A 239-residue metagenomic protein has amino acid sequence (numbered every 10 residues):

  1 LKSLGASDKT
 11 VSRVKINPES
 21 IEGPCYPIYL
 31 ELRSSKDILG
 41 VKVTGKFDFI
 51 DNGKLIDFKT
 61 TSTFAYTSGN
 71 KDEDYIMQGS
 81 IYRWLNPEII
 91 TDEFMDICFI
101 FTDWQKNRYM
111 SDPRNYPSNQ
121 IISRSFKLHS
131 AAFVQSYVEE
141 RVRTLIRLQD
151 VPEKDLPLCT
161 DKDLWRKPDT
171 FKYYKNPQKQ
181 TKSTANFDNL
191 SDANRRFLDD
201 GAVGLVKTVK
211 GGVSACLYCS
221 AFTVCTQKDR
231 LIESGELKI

Functional and structural regions predicted by a protein language model:
L1-K54, Y66-S68, E73, R108-N115 (+2 more regions): Metal-dependent nuclease catalytic cores that hydrolyze phosphodiester bonds in DNA/RNA, characterized by
Y29, I50, K54-F58, D92-I100: A structural signal for short, well-ordered beta-strand segments and their strand-loop junctions that often border
S35, T61-T63, F101-Q105: Short, solvent-exposed loop/turn segments at secondary-structure junctions
L39, W84-I239: Metal-dependent nuclease catalytic regions and adjoining charged, substrate-binding loops involved in nucleic-acid end
G45-T67, I81-Y82, N86, V138: Conserved catalytic cores of phosphodiester-cleaving nucleases, focusing on short active-site segments
T61-D74, I121-R124: Short helix/strand-bridging catalytic loops that position acidic/His residues to coordinate divalent metals and engage
